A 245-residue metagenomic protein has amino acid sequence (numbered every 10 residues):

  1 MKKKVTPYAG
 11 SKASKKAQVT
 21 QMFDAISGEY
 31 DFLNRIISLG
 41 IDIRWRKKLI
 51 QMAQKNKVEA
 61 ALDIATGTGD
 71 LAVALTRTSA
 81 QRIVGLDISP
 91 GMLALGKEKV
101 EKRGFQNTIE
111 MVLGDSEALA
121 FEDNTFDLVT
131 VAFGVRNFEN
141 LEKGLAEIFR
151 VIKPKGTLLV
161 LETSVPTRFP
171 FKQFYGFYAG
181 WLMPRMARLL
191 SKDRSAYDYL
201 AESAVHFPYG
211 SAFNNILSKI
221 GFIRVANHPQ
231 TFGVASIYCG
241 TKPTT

Functional and structural regions predicted by a protein language model:
M1-T20: N-terminal auxiliary segments of SAM/dcSAM-dependent transferases
A17-Q18, I88, L161-I216, I220 (+1 more regions): C-terminal alpha-helical "lid/dimerization" subdomain adjacent to the S-adenosyl-L-methionine
E29-F32, S38-E59, A74: Conserved alpha-helix/loop element of class I SAM-dependent methyltransferases that forms part of the SAM/SAH-binding
Y30, V129-T130: Hydrophobic beta-strand segment of the Class I
A60-A118: Class I SAM-dependent methyltransferase SAM/SAH-binding core
E117-L128: A short acidic, Gly/Pro-enriched loop at the edge of an enzyme's catalytic core that lines a small-molecule cofactor
E142-T157: A short glycine-rich, Lys/Arg-flanked "PGG" loop and its adjoining helix->strand segment in the class I
I220-T245: Core SAM-dependent methyltransferase catalytic element
